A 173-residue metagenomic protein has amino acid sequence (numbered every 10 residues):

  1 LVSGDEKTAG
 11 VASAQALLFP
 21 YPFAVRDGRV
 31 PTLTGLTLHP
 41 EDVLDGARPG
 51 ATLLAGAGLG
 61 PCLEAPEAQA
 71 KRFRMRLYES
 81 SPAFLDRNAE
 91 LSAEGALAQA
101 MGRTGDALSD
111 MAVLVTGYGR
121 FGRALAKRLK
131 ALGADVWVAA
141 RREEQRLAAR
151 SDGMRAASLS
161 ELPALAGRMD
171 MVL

Functional and structural regions predicted by a protein language model:
L1-E6, L132-D152: NAD(P)-binding Rossmann-fold cofactor-contacting core
L1-V2, A107-K130: Glycine-rich adenosine-cofactor-binding loop
V2-A14, D152-R168: Short acidic low-complexity segments
A9-A12, L63-A70, Q145-S151: Short loop/helix-cap segments at secondary-structure boundaries that form the rim of catalytic
Q15-A16, T52, A112, D170-M171: Structural motif
L17-F23, L162, G167-L173: Glycine-rich phosphate-binding loop
F19-D110: Glycine/serine-rich phosphate-binding loop and adjoining beta1-alpha1 elements at the start of nucleotide-handling
L44-D45, K127, L147: Alpha-helical segments flanking ligand/cofactor-binding loops in enzyme cores
